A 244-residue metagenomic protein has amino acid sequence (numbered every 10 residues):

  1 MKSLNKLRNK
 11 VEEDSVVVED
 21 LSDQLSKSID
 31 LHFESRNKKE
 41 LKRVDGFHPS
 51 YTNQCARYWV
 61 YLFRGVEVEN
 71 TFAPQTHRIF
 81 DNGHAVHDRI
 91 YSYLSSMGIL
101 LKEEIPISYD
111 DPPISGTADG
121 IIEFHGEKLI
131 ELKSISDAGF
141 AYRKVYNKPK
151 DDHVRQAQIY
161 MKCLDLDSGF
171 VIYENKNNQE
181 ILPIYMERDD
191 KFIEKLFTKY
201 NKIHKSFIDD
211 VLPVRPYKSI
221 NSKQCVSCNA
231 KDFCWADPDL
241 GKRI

Functional and structural regions predicted by a protein language model:
M1-L129, S136-K144: Metal-dependent nuclease catalytic cores that hydrolyze phosphodiester bonds in DNA/RNA, characterized by
E104, Q156-Q158: Glutamine-centric residue-chemistry signal
I122, K128-L132, F197-H204: Short, basic, helix/turn surface patches
L132-S134, Y173: Residue-level recognition of conserved beta-strand positions in structured domain cores
N147, I159, C163-I244: Metal-dependent nuclease catalytic regions and adjoining charged, substrate-binding loops involved in nucleic-acid end
P149-H153: Short, conserved glycine- and acidic-residue-centered signature motifs in active-site or ligand-binding loops
